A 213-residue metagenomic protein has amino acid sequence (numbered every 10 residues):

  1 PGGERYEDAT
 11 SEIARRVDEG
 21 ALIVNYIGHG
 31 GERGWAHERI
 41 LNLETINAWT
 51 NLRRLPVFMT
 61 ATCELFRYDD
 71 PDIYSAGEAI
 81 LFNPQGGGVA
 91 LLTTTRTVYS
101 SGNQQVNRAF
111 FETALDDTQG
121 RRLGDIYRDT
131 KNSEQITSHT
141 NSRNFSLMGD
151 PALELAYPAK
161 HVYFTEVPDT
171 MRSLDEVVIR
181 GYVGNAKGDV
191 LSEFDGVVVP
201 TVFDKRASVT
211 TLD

Functional and structural regions predicted by a protein language model:
P1-D213: Cysteine-dependent hydrolase recognition
